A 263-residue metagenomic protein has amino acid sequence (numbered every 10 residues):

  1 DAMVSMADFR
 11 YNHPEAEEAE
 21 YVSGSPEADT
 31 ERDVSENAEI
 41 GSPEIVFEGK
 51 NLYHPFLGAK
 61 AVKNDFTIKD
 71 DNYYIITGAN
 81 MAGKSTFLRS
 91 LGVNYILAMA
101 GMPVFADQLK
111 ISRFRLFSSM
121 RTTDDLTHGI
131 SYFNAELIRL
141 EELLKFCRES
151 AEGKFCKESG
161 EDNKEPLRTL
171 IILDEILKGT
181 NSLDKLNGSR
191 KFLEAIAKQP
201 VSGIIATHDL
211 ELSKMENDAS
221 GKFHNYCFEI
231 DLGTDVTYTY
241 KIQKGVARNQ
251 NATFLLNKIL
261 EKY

Functional and structural regions predicted by a protein language model:
D1-Y11: Interdomain "pre-motor" coupling segment immediately N-terminal to P-loop NTPase/helicase cores
F9-G24, E39, P43-Y263: ATPase nucleotide-binding head domains, primarily ABC-like/P-loop NTPase cores
A28: Short polybasic linear motifs
